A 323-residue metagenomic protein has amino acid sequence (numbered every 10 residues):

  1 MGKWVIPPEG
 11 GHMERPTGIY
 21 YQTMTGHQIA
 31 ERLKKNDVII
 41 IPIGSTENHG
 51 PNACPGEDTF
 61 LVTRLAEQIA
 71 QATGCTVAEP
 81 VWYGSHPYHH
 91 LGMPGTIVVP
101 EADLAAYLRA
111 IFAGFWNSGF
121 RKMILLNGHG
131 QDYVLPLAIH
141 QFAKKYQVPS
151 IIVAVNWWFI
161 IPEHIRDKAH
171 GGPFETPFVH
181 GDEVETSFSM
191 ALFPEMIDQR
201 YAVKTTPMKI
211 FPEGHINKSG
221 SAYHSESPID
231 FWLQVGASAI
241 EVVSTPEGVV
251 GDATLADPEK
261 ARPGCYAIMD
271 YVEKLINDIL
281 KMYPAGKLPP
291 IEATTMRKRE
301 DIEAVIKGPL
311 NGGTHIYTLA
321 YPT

Functional and structural regions predicted by a protein language model:
G2-A102, A106-K122, G128-T323: Extended, histidine- and acidic-residue-enriched regions that form the cofactor-binding/catalytic faces
